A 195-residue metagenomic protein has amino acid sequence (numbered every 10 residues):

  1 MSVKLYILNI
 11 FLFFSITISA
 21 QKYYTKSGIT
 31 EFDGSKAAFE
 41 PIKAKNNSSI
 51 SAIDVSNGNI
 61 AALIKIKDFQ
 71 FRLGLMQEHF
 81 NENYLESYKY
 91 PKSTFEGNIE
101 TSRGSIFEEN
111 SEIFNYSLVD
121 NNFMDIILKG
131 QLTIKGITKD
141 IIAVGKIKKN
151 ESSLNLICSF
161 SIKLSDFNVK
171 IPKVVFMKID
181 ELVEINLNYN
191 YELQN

Functional and structural regions predicted by a protein language model:
M1-Y24: Bacterial Sec-dependent N-terminal signal peptides
A20-N195: Low-complexity, acidic/polar, glycine-enriched regions of mature
